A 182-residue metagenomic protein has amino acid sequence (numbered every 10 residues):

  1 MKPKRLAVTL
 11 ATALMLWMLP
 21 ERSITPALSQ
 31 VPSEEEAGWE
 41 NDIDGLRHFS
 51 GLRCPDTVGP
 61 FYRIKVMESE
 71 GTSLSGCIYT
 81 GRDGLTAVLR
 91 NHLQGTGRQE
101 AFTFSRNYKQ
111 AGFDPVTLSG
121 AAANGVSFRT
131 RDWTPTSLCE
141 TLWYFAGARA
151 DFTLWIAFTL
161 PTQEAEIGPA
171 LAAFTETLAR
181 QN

Functional and structural regions predicted by a protein language model:
M1-P3: N-terminal secretory signal peptides that target proteins for export/translocation
L6-T9, S127: Low-complexity intrinsically disordered segments
V8-L16: Hydrophobic helical h-region of N-terminal Sec-dependent signal peptides in bacterial secretory/periplasmic proteins
L16-S23: C-terminal segment of classical bacterial N-terminal signal peptides
S23, E100-T103, E166: Exposed alpha-helical structural elements
T25-S29: Boundary at the C-terminal end of the N-terminal hydrophobic targeting segment
P32-H48, L52-L138: Short, solvent-exposed recognition patches
P115-N182: A short, solvent-exposed beta-edge/loop patch
